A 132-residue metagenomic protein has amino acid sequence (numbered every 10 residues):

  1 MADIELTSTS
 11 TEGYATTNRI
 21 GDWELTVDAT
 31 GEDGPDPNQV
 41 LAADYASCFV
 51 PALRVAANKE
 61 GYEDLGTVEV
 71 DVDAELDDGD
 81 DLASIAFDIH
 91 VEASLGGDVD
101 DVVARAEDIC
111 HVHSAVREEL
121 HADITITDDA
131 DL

Functional and structural regions predicted by a protein language model:
M1-A43, V50, R54-L132: Extended beta-strand/beta-hairpin segments
